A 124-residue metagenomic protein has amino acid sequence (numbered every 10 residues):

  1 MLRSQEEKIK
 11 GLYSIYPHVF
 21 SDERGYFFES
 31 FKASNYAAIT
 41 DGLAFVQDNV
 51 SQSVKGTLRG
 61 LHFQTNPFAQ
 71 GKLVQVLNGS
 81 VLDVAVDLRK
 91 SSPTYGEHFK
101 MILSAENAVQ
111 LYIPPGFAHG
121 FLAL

Functional and structural regions predicted by a protein language model:
M1-V109: Non-catalytic, conserved peripheral segments adjacent to functional cores
L103-L124: Conserved metal-binding segment of the jelly-roll/cupin
